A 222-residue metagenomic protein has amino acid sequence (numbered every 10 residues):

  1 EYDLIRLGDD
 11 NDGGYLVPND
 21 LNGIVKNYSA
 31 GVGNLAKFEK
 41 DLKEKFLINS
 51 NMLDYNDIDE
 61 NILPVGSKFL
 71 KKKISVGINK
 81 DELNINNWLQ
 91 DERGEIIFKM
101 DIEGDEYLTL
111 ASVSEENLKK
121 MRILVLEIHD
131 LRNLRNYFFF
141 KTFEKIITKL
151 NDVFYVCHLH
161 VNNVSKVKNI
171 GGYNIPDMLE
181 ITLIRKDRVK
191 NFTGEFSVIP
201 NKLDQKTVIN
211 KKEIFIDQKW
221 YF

Functional and structural regions predicted by a protein language model:
E1-Y28, L35, L70-K71, N79-E95 (+1 more regions): Rossmann-like AdoMet/SAM-dependent catalytic core
G31-V32, D101: Conserved S-adenosyl-L-methionine
G33-K45: Conserved SAM-binding loop of SAM-dependent methyltransferases across substrates and taxa, primarily the Class I
N34-L35, M52-N61: Short, polar loop motifs at secondary-structure junctions
L42-E44, I58-S67, E116-K119: Short loop/helix-cap segments at secondary-structure boundaries that form the rim of catalytic
I48-N49, P64-I74: Active-site regions of enzymes building and remodeling cell-envelope glycoconjugates
K72-G77, D101: Conserved acidic residues
F98-D105: Switch II (G3) loop of P-loop NTPases
